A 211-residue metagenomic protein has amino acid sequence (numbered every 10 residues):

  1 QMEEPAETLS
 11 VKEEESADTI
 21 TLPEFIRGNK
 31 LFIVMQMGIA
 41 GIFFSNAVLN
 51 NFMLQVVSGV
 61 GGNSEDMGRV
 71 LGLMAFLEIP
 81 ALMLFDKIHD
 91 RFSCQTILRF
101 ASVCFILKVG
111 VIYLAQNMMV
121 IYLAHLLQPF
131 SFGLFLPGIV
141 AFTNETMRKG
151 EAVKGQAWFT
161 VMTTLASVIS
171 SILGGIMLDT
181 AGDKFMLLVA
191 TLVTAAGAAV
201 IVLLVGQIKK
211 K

Functional and structural regions predicted by a protein language model:
E3-Q36: Juxtamembrane intracellular "pre-TM" segments in multi-pass secondary transporters
L31-V70: Helix-loop boundary and gating motifs at the non-cytosolic
S64-E65, M147-F159: Loop-to-transmembrane helix entry/capping segments in MFS-fold secondary transporters and related SLC/MFSD carriers
A81-S93, L178-D179: Helix-to-loop junctions at the C-terminal end of transmembrane segments in multipass secondary transporters
T96-V111, T191: Structural signature of the two symmetry-related core transmembrane helices
L134-M147: Intracellular juxtamembrane helix-capping segments at the cytosolic ends of symmetry-related transmembrane helices
V153-T180: A late C-terminal transmembrane helix in Major Facilitator Superfamily
I176-A195: A membrane-interface helix-boundary motif in multi-pass transporters
